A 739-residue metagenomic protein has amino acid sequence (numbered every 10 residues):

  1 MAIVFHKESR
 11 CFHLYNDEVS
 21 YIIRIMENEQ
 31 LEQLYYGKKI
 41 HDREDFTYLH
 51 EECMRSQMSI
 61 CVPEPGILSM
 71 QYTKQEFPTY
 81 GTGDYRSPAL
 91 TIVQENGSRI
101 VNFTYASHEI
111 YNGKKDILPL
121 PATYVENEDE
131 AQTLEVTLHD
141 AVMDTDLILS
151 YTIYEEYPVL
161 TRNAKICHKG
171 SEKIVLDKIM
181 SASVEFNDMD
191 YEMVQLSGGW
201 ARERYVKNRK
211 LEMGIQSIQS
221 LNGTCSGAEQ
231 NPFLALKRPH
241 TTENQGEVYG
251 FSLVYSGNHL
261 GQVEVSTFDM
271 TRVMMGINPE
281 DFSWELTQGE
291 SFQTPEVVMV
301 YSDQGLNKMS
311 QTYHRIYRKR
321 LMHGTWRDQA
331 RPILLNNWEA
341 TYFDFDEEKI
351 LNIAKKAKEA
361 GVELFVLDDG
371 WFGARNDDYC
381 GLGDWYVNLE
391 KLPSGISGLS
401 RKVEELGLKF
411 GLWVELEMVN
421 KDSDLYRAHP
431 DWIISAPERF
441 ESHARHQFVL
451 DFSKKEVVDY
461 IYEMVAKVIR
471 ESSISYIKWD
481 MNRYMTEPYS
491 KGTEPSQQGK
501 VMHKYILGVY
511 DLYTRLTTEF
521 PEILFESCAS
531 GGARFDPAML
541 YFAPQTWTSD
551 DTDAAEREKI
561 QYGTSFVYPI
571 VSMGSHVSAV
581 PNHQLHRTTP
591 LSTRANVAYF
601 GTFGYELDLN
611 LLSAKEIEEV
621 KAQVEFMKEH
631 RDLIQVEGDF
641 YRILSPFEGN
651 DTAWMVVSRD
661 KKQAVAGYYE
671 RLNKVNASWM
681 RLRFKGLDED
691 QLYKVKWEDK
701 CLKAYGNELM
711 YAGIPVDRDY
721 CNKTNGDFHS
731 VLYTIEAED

Functional and structural regions predicted by a protein language model:
F5, S9-H13, D17, L31-E264 (+2 more regions): Polysaccharide-binding surfaces and accessory modules of carbohydrate-active proteins
E18, A164, G289, L335 (+7 more regions): Conserved, mostly hydrophobic/aromatic
Q71-Y72, E76-I117, Q245-N258, V300-T325 (+4 more regions): Glycine-rich, aromatic-flanked loop segments that form ligand/cofactor-binding clefts across common enzyme folds
S98-Y105, W284-D303, F728-I735: Short Pro-Gly-centered flexible turn/kink motifs
L234, P646-E689: Carbohydrate-binding surface patches
W326-Y460, Y476: Aromatic-lined carbohydrate-binding/catalytic grooves of carbohydrate-active enzymes
N420-D459, H503-N610: Glycan-recognition surfaces
L672-D739: C-terminal beta-sandwich/jelly-roll accessory domains of carbohydrate-active enzymes
